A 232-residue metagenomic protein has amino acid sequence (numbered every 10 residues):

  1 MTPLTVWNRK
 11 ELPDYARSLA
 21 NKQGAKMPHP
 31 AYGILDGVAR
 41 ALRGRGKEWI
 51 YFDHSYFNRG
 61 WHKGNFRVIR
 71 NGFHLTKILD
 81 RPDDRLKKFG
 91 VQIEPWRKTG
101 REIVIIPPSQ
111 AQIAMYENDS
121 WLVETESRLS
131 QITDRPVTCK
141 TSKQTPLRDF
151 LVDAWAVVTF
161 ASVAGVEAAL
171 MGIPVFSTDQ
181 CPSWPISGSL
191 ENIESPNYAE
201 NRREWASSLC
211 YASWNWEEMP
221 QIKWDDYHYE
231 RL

Functional and structural regions predicted by a protein language model:
M1-N71, P108, T145-L147, A164-G165: Active-site and donor-binding regions of nucleotide-sugar-utilizing enzymes
T2-P3, E102, W155-A156: Structural motif
R17-S18, E117-N118, A169-G172: Short amphipathic alpha-helical segments
R40-R43, S127-S130, V152: Surface-exposed alpha-helical segments enriched in charged/polar residues
E48-F52, I103, D134-V137, V175 (+1 more regions): Hydrophobic anchor at the start of a short beta-strand that flanks the dinucleotide cofactor-binding loop
W61-G100, A114-Y116, P185-L232: Leloir-type glycosyltransferase catalytic cores
K98-K143: Conserved catalytic-core segment of nucleotide-activated headgroup transferases in glycan assembly
S130, D134-S183: Donor nucleotide-activated moiety binding/catalytic core segment of transferases that use nucleotide-activated donors
